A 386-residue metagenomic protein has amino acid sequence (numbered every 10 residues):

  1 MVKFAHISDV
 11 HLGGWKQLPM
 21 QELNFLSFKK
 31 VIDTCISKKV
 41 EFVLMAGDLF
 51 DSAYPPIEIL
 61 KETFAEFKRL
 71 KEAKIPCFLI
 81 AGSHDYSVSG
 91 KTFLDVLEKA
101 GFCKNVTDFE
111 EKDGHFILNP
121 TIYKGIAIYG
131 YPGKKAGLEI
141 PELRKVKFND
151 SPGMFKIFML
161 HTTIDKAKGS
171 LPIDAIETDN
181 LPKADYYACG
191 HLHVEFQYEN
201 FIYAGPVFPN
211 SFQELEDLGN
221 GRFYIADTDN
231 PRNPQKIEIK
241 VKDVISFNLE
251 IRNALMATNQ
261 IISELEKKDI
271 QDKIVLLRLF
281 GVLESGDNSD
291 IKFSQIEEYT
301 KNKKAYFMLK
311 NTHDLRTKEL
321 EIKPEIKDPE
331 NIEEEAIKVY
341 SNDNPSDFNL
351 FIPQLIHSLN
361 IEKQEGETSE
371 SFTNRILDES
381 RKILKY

Functional and structural regions predicted by a protein language model:
M1-E66, K363-E367, N374, K385: N-terminal active-site segment of His-dependent metallophosphoesterases
M1-Q17, P209-N210, G221-F247: Domain-start "cap" segments at the beginnings of catalytic or binding domains
H6, M45, L79, F158 (+1 more regions): Structural beta-sheet core signal
L18-L23, D51-S52, A127-P132, V241-A257: Acidic/glycine-enriched edge-of-secondary-structure segments
F25, K29-I36, K61-F64, K68 (+2 more regions): Amphipathic, non-transmembrane alpha-helical secondary structure
C35-K39, D150-P152, K268-I270: Glycine-rich phosphate-binding loop signature in dinucleotide/nucleotide-binding domains
F42, A53-K68, E72-D227: His/Asp/Glu-rich metal-coordinating catalytic cores of metallo-dependent phosphodiesterases/hydrolases acting on
R232-Y386: Accessory, non-catalytic peripheral segments of nucleic-acid enzymes
